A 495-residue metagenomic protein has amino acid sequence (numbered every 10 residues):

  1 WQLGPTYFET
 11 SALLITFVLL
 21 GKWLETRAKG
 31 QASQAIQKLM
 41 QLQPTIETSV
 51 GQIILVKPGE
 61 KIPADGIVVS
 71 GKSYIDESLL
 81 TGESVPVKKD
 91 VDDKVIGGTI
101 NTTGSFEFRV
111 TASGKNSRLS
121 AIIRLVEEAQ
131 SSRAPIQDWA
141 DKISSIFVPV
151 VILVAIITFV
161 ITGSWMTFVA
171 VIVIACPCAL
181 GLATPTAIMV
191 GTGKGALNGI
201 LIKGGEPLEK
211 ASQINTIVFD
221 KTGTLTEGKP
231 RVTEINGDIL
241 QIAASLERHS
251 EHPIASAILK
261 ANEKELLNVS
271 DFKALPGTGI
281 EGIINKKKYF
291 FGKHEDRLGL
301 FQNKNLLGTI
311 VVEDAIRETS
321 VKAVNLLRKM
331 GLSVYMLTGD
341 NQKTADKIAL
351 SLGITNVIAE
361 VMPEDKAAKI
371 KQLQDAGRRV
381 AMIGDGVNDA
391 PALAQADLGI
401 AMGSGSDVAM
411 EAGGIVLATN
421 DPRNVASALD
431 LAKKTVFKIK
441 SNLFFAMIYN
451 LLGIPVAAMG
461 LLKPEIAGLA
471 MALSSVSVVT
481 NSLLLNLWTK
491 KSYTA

Functional and structural regions predicted by a protein language model:
W1-P44, I54, K72, S78-F168 (+3 more regions): Actuator/coupling domain of P-type ATPases
A28, E47, G51, G66 (+27 more regions): Residue-level signature of catalytic and energy-coupling elements of molecular machines, predominantly ATP/GTP-dependent
L55-K57, T216-L306, N341-D346, L350 (+2 more regions): Cytosolic catalytic regions of ATP/NTP-dependent phosphoryl-transfer enzymes
V56, A64-D65, G71, D76 (+8 more regions): Conserved cytosolic headpiece of P-type ATPases
I75, A112, S132, K286 (+2 more regions): Conserved ATP-binding TGD loop and adjacent catalytic N/P-domain core of P-type ATPases
L80, L180-L246, L373, A392 (+1 more regions): Conserved catalytic phosphorylation-site environment of P-type ATPases
D138-A179, P185-T186, K440-A472: Bilayer-spanning, highly hydrophobic alpha-helical transmembrane segments
A418-A495: Membrane-embedded transport module
